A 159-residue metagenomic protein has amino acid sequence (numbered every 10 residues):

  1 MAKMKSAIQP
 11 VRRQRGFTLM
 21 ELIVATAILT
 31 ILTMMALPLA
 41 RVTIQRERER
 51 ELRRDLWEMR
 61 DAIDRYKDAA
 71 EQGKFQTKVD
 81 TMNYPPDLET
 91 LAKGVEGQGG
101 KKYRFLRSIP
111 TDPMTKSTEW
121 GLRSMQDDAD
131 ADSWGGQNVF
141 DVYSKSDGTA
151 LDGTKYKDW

Functional and structural regions predicted by a protein language model:
M1-R15: N-terminal leader/signal peptides at the extreme start of proteins
R15, E21-V24: Internal alpha-helical transmembrane segments of multi-pass membrane proteins, especially GPCRs
R15, T33, Y84: Flexible coil/turn residues that form the inter-helical turn or adjacent wing/linker of helix-turn-helix
I23-P38: Alpha-helical hydrophobic helix detector
T30, L56, R60-I63: Hydrophobic faces of stable alpha-helices that mediate helix-helix packing
L37, R41-I44, D64: Short amphipathic alpha-helical interface segments enriched in basic and hydrophobic/aromatic residues, used as
R41, Q45-L56: Membrane-proximal amphipathic alpha-helices that sit immediately adjacent to an N-terminal transmembrane/signal-anchor
D61-W159: Low-complexity, acidic interaction segments enriched in glycine
